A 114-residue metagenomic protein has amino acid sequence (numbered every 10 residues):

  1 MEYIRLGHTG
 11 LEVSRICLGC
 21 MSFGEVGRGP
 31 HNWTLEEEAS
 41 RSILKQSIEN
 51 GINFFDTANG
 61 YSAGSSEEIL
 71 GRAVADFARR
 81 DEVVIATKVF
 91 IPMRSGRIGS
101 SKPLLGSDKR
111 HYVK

Functional and structural regions predicted by a protein language model:
M1-V84: N-terminal binding-site loop/beta-alpha segment at the start of enzyme catalytic domains that lines or forms
S22, V89-M93: Active-site-proximal loop/turn and secondary-structure-junction residues that shape catalytic pockets, frequently
G27, G96-K114: Glycine/proline-rich, positively charged, aromatic-decorated active-site loop/lid region on the catalytic face
R79, R94-G96: Proline-centered turn/helix-capping motifs that create local helix->coil transitions or kinks
